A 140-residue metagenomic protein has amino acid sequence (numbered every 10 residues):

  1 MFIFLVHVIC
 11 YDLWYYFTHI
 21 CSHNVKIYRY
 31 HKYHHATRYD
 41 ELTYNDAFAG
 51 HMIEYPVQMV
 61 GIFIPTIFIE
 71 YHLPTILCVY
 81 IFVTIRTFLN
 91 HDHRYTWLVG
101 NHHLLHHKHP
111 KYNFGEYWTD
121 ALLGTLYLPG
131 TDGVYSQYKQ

Functional and structural regions predicted by a protein language model:
M1-D12, D46-Y55: Alpha-helical membrane-spanning segments of integral membrane proteins, especially the hydrophobic core of TM bundles
H7-R29: Transmembrane alpha-helix/helix-exit interface in multi-pass inner-membrane proteins
C21-Q140: Cytosolic/stromal cytosol-facing helical appendages immediately following the last transmembrane segment
